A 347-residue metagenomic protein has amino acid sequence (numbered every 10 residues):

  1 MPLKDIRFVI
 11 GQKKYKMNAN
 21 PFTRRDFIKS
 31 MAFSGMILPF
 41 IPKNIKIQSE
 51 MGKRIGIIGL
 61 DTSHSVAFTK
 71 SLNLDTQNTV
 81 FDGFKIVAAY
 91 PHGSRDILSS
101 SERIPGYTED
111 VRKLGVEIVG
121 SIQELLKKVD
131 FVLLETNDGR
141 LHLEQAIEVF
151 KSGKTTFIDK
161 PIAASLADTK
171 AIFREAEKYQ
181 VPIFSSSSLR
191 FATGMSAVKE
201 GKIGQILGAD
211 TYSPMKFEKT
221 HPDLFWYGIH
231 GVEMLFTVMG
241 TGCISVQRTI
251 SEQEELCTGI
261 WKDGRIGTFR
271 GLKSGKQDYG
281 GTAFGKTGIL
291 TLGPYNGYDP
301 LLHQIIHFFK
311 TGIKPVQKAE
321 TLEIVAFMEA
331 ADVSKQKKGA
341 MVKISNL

Functional and structural regions predicted by a protein language model:
M1-F22: N-terminal secretory signal peptides
Y15-G35: N-terminal secretory signal peptides and thylakoid transit peptides that target proteins across membranes
K29-I41, V132-T136, T311-L347: C-terminal helix-rich "cap/oligomerization" subdomain common to oxidoreductases
S34-D110, G204: N-terminal Rossmann-like dinucleotide-binding module
V116-F173: Beta-loop-alpha module in the N-terminal Rossmann-like domain of NAD(P)-dependent dehydrogenases, especially those
I162-H221: A contiguous active-site-proximal alpha/beta segment in oxidoreductase catalytic domains
D210-K276, A319-L322, A326: Rossmann-like dinucleotide-binding domain that binds NAD(P)(H)
G275-I313: Interdomain hinge/lid region at the active-site interface of Rossmann-like NAD(P)-dependent oxidoreductases
